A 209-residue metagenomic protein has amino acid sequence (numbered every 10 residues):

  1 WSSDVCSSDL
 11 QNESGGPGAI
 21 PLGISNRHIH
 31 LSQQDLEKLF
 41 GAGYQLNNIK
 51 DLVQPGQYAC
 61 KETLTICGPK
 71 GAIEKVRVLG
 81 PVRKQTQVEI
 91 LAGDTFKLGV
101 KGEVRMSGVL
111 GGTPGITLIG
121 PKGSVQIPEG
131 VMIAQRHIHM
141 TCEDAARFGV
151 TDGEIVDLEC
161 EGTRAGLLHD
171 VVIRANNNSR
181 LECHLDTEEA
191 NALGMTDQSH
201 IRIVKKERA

Functional and structural regions predicted by a protein language model:
W1-S7: Short, small-residue-biased leader/transition segments that mark boundaries at the very start of proteins
D9-P17: Glycine-rich, low-complexity segments
P21-P69, E74-P121, Q126-E154, E159 (+1 more regions): Short beta-strand-centered segments at strand-helix junctions
R164-V171, R208-A209: Short, Lys/Arg- and Gly-enriched loop/turn segments at beta-strand edges
R202-K205: C-terminal edge-of-domain segments
